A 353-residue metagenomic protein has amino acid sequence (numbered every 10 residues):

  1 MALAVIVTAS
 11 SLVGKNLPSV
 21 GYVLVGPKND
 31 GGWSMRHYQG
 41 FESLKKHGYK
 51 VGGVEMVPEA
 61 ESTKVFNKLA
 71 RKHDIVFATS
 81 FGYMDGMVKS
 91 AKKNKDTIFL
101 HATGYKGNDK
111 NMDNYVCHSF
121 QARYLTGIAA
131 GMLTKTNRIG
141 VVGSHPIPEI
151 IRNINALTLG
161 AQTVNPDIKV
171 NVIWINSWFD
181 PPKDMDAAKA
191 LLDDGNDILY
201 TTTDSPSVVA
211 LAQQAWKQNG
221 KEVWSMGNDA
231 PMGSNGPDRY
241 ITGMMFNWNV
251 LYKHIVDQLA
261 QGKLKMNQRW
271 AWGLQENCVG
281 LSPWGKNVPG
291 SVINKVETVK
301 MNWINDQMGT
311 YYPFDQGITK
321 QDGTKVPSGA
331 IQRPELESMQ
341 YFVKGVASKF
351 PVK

Functional and structural regions predicted by a protein language model:
M1-V5: Hydrophobic membrane-insertion alpha-helices, especially the h-region of bacterial N-terminal signal peptides
I6-L17: Bacterial Sec-dependent signal peptides at the C-terminal "C-region" and cleavage site
K15-K353: A residue-level marker of the well-folded mature domains of exported/periplasmic proteins
